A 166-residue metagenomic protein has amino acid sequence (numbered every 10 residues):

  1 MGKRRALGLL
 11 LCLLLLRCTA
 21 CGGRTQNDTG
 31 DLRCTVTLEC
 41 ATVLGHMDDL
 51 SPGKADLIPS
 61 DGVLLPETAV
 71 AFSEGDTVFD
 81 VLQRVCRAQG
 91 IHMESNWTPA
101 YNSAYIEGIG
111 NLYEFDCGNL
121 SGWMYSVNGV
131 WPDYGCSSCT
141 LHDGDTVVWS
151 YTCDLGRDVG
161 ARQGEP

Functional and structural regions predicted by a protein language model:
G2-G8, L16-P166: Ubiquitin-like/PB1-type beta-grasp interaction modules and other compact soluble beta-rich domains
